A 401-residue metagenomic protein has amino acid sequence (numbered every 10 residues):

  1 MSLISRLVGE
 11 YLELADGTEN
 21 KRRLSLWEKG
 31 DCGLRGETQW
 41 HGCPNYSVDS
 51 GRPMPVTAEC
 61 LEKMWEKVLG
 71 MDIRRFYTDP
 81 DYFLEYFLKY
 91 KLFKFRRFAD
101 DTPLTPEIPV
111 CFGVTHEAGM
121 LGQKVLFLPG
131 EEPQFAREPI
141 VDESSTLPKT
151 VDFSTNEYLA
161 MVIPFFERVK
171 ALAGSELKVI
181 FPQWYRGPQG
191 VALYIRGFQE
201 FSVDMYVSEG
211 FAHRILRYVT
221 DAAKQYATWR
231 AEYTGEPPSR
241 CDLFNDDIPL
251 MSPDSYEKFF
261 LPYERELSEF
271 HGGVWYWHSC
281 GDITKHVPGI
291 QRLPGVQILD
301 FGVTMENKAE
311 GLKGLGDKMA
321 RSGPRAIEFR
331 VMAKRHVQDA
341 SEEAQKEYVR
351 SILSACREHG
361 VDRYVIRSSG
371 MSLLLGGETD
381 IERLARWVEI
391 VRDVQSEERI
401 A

Functional and structural regions predicted by a protein language model:
M1-E66, G70-P80, K94, D101-P109 (+2 more regions): Active-site loop segments of alpha/beta catalytic cores
E85-K89: Membrane-anchoring hydrophobic segments
F112-V114: Metal-cofactor-binding active-site regions of metalloenzymes
E138-L147: Residues forming anionic-ligand binding surfaces in small-molecule and nucleic-acid pockets of primarily soluble enzymes
